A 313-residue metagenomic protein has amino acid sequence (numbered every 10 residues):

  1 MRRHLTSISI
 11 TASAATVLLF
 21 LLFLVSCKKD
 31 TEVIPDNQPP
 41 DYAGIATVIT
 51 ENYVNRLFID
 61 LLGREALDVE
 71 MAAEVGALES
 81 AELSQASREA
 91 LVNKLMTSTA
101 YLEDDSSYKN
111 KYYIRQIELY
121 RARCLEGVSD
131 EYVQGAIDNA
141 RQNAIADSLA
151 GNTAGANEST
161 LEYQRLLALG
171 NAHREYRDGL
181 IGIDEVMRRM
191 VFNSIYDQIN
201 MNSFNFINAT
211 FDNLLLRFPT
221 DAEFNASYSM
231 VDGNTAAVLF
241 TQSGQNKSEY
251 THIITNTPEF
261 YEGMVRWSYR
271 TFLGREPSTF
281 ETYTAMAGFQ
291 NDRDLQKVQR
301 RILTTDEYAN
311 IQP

Functional and structural regions predicted by a protein language model:
M1-R2, C27: Short, intrinsically disordered low-complexity segments
R2-T16: Bacterial N-terminal signal peptides that target proteins for export
L22-S26: C-terminal motif of bacterial Sec signal peptides marking the signal peptidase cleavage site
C27-P313: Composition-driven recognition of low-complexity segments enriched in small/aliphatic/hydroxylated residues
